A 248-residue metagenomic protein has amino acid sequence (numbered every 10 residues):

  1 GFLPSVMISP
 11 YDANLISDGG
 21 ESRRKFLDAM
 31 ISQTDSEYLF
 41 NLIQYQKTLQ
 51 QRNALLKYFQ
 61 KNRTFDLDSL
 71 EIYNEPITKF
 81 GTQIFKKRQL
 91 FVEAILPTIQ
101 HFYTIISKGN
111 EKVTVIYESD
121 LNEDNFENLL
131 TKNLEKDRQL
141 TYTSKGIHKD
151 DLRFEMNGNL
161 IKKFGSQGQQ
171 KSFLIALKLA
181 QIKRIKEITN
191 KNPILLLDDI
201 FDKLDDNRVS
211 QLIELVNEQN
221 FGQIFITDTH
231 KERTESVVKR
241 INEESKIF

Functional and structural regions predicted by a protein language model:
G1-L55: Extended, charged alpha-helical "arm/stalk" segments used for dimerization and assembly in large NTPase-driven machines
S5, I194-L195: Hydrophobic "anchor" residues on beta-strands that sit immediately upstream of conserved functional sites
D12-A13, E21-S22, D120-N122, H230-R233: Conserved nucleotide-binding/hydrolysis micro-motifs of P-loop NTPases
L56-R63: Secondary-structure edge/capping motif, primarily at the C-terminal ends of alpha-helices and the immediately following
T64-I194, K203, N207-Q223, E232-I241: Conserved NTPase motor "head" modules and their coupling/switch loops across ABC/AAA+ ATPases, GTPases, and GHKL ATPases
D198-I200: Walker B catalytic acidic pair
I241-F248: H-loop (His-switch) and adjacent beta-strand-loop-beta switch element of ABC-type ATPase nucleotide-binding domains
